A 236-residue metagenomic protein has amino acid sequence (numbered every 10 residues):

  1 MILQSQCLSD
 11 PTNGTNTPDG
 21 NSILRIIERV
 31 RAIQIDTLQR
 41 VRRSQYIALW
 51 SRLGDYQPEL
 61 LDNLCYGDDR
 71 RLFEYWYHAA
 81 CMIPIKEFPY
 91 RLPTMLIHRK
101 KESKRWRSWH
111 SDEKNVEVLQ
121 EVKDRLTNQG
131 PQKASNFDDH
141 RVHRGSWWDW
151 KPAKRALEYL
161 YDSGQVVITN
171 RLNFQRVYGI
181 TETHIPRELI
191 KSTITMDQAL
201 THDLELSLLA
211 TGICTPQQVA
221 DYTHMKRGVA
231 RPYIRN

Functional and structural regions predicted by a protein language model:
M1-N236: Long, low-complexity intrinsically disordered regions
